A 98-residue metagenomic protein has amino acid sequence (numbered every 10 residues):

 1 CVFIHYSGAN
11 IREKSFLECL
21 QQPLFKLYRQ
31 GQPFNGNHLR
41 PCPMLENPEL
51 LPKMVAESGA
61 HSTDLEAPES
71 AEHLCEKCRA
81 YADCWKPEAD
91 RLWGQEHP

Functional and structural regions predicted by a protein language model:
C1-E76: Accessory C-terminal segments flanking Radical SAM cores
A67-K86, D90-H97: C-terminal functional modules
